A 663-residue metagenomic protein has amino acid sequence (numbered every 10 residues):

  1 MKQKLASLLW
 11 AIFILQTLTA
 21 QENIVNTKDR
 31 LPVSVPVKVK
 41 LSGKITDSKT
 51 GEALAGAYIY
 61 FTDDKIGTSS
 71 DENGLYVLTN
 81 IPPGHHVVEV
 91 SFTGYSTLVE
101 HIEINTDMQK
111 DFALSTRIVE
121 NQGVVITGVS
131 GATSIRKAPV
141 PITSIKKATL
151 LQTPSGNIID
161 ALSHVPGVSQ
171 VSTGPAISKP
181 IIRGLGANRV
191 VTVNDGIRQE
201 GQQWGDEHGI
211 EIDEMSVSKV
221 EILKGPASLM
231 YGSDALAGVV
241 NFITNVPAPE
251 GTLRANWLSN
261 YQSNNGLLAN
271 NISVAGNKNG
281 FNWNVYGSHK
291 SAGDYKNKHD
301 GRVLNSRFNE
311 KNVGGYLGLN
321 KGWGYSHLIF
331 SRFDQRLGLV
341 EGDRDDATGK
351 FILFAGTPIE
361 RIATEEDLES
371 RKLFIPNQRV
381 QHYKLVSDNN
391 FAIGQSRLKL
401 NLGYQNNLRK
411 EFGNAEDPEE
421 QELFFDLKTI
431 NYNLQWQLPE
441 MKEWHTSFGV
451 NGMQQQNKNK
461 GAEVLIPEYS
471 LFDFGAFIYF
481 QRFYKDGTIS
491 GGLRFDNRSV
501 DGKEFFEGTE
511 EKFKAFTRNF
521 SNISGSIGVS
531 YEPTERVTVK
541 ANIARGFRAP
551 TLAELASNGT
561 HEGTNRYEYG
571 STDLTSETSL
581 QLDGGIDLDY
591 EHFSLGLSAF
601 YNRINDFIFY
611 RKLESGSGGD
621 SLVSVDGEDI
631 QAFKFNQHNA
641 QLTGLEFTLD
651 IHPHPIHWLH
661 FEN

Functional and structural regions predicted by a protein language model:
M1-K28, K38, S42, I59 (+1 more regions): Bacterial Sec-dependent N-terminal signal peptides
E22-K38, K44-T50, A55-Y60, S91-Y95 (+2 more regions): Short, acidic, small-residue-rich periplasmic hinge/interaction motif at the N-terminus of Gram-negative outer-membrane
F61-D63, H85, E89-E100: A short, solvent-exposed loop/turn motif at the edges and junctions of modular extracellular/periplasmic domains
D64-L75: Short, acidic Ser/Thr/Gly-rich low-complexity loop/linker segments typical of extracellular and cell-surface proteins
T68, P166-I177: Short, well-structured beta-strand/strand-turn elements
E72, P82-P83, I104-T106, E214 (+1 more regions): Surface-exposed loops/turns
L78-N80: Short, flexible loop/turn segments at beta-strand junctions in immunoglobulin-like and fibronectin type III
S130-I145, T149-T153, S172-G174, P180 (+3 more regions): Outer-membrane beta-barrel proteins, especially TonB-dependent receptors
